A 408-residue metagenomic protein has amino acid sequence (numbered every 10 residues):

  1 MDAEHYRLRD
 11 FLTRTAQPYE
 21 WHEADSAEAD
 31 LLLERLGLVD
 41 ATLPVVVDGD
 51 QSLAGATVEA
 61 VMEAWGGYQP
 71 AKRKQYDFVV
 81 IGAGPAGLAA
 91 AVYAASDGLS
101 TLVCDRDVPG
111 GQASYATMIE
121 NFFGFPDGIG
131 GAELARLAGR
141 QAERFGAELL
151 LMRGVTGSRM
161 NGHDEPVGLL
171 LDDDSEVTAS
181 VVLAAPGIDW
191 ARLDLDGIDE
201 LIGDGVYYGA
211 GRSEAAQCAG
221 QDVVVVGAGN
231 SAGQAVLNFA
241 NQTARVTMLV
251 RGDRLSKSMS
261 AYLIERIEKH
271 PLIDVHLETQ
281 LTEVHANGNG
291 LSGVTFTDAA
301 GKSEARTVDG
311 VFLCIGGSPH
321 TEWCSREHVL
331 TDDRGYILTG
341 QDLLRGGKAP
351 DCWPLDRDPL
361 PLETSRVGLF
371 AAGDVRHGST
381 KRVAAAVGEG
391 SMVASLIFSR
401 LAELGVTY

Functional and structural regions predicted by a protein language model:
D2-A27, L36, V80-A147, A232-S260 (+3 more regions): Beta1-alpha1 glycine-rich phosphate/pyrophosphate-binding loop at the start of Rossmann-like nucleotide-binding domains
T15, V39, H163, E200-I202 (+5 more regions): Short, structurally constrained coil/turn elements that cap an alpha-helix or connect an alpha-helix to the following
W21-A24, D30-I81, S96-D97, Y115 (+5 more regions): FAD-binding core/adjacent interface of flavoenzyme oxidoreductases
L36-A41, M118-F123, L201, V224-V225 (+1 more regions): Short, hinge-like loop/turn segments at secondary-structure boundaries
A71-P109, D194, I202, Y208-A261 (+3 more regions): Rossmann-like dinucleotide/flavin-binding elements
S114-Y115, G124, G220, K269 (+1 more regions): Phosphate-coordinating loops and pocket residues in cytosolic domains that bind phosphorylated ligands
A135-A179, P186, A240-D356, S399-Y408: A Rossmann-like FAD-binding core segment of flavoenzymes
